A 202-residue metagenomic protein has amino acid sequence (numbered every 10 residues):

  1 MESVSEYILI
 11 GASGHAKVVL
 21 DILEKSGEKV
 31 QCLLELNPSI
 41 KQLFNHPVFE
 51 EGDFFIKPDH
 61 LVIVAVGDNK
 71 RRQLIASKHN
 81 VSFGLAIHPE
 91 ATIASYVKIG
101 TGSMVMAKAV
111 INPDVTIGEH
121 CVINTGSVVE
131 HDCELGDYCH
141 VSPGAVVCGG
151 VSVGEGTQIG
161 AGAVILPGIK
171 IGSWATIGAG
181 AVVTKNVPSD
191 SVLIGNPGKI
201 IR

Functional and structural regions predicted by a protein language model:
V4-L23: Glycine-rich adenosine-cofactor-binding loop
S5-I8, V30-Q31, P58-I63, S173: Short active-site oxyanion
A12, E35-L36, G67, N196: Cofactor-binding loop segments of dinucleotide-utilizing enzymes, especially the Rossmann-like FAD- and NAD(P)+-binding
G14-H15, N69-R71, V129: Short alpha-helical
H15, S39, K199: Conserved Rossmann-like nucleotide-cofactor binding loop
L20, I40-A94: Phosphate-bearing ligand-interacting subdomains that bind or position ATP/ADP/UDP/GDP/NAD(P) or nucleotide-linked
S26-Q42: NAD(P)-binding Rossmann-fold cofactor-contacting core
L85-I194, G198-I201: Structural signal for interior beta-strand "rungs" in well-ordered beta-sheet cores of soluble enzyme domains
